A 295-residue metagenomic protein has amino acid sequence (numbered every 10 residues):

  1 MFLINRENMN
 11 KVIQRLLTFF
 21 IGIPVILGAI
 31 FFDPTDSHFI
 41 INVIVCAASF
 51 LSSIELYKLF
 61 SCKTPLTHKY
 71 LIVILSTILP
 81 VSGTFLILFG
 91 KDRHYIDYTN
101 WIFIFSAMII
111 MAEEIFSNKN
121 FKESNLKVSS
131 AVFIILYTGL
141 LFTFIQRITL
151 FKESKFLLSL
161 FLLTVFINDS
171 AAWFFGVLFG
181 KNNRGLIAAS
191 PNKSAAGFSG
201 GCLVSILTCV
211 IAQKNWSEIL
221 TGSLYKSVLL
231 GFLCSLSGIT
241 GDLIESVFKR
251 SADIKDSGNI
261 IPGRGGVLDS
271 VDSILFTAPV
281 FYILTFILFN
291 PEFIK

Functional and structural regions predicted by a protein language model:
F2-L233: Membrane-embedded alpha-helical bundles of polytopic integral membrane proteins
F20-I21, G258, L275-F276: Hydrophobic alpha-helical transmembrane segments of integral membrane proteins, especially lipid-exposed positions
W173, V177-L178, S246, R250-I254: Juxtamembrane interface at the ends
L233-G238, S273: Transmembrane alpha-helix interface/packing and boundary motifs in multi-pass membrane proteins, characterized by
K249, I274-F281, T285-F286: C-terminal transmembrane helix pair
R250-S273: Interfacial loop-to-transmembrane junctions
L284-K295: Juxtamembrane boundary at the C-terminal end of a transmembrane helix
